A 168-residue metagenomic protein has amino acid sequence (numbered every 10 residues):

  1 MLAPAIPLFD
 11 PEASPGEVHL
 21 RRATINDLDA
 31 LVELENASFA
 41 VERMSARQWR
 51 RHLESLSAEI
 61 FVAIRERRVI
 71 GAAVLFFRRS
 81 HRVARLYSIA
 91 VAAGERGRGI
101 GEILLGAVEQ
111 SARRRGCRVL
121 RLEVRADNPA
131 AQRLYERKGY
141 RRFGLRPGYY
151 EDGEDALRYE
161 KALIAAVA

Functional and structural regions predicted by a protein language model:
L2-G94, E102-A107, S111-R115, A162-A166: Acetyl-CoA-dependent GNAT
L2-P7, E123, E136, R141-L157: Conserved catalytic-core motifs of GNAT/GCN5-like acyltransferases
A30, R133-L134: Well-formed, non-transmembrane alpha-helical positions, independent of function
S88-A90, R121-E123, R158-E160: Short aromatic/hydrophobic contact patches that present stacked aromatics for nucleic-acid/ligand binding
A93-R96, L122-Q132, G148-G153: Conserved beta-strand-loop-alpha-helix junction that forms the acyl-donor binding cleft
G99: Glycine-rich phosphate-binding loop
